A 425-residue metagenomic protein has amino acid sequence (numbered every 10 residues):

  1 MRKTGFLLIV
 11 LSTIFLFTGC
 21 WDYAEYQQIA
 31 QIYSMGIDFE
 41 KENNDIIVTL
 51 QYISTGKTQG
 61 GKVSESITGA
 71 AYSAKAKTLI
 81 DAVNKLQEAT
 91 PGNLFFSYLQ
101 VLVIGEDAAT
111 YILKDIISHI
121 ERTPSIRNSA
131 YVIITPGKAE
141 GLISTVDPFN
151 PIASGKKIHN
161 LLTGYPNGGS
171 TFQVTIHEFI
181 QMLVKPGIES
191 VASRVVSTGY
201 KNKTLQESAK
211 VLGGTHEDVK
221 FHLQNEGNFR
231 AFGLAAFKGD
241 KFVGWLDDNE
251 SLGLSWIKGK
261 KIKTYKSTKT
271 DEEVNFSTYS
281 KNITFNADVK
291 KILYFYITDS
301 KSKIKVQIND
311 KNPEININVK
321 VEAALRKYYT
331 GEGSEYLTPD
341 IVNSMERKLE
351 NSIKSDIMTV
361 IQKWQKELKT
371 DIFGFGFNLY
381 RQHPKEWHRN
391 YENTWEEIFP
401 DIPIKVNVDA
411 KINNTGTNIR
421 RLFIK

Functional and structural regions predicted by a protein language model:
R2-V10: Sec-dependent signal peptide recognition, specifically the positively charged N-region followed immediately by
G5-F6, F15-K425: Membrane-proximal alpha-helical signals and transmembrane carboxylates
